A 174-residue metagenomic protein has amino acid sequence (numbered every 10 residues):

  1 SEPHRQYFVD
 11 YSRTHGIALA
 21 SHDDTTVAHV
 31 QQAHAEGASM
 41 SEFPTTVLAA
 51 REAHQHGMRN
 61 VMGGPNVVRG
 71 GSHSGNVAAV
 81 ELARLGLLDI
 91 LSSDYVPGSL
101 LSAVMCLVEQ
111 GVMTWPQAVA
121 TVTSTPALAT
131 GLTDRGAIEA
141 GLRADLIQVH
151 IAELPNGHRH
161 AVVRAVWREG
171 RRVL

Functional and structural regions predicted by a protein language model:
S1-N60, S72-L87: Histidine/acidic residue-rich metal-binding segments in metalloenzymes
V9, V30, A50, V104-M105 (+2 more regions): Short glycine-/small-residue-rich flexible loop motifs, especially phosphate/cofactor-binding loops
H29, L101, A152, G157: Active-site-proximal flexible loops/turns
S39-M40, D89, D145, R164: Conserved acidic residues
H56-N66, G70-I151: His/Asp/Glu-enriched, well-ordered alpha-helical/loop segment that forms or immediately abuts the divalent-metal
R159-A161: Short, small/polar residue-rich loop motifs at catalytic or cofactor-binding pockets
V166-G170: Glycine-centered positions in the ABC transporter ATPase nucleotide-binding domain
